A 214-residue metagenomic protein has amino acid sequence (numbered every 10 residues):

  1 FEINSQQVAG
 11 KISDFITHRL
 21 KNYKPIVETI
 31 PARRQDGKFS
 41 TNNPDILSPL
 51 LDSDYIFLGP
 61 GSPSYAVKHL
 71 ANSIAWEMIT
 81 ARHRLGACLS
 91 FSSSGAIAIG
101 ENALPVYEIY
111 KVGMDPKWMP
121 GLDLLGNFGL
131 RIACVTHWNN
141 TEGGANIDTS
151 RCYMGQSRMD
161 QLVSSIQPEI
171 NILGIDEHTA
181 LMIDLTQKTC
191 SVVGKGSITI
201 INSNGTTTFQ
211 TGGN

Functional and structural regions predicted by a protein language model:
F1-Y55, G59, L185, T206-T211: N-terminal beta1-alpha1 cap of cysteine-dependent amidohydrolase-like domains
E2-D14, R19, A103-P105, I109-N214: C-terminal and late-domain segments of enzyme folds
E28-I30, S90, I132, L173: Hydrophobic/aromatic beta-strand patches that form the interior of the parallel beta-sheet core in alpha/beta enzyme
P49-D52, N72-G86: Catalytic-core regions built around general acid/base machinery
Y55, Y65, G100-N102, H137: Catalytic domains of lipid- and phosphate-ester/thioester hydrolases
F57-P60, H83-A103: Catalytic nucleophile loop
P63-N72, G144-A145: Glycine/threonine-rich flexible loop motifs
P63-S64, A96-I99, A180-M182: Short, active-site-adjacent cap segments at secondary-structure transitions
